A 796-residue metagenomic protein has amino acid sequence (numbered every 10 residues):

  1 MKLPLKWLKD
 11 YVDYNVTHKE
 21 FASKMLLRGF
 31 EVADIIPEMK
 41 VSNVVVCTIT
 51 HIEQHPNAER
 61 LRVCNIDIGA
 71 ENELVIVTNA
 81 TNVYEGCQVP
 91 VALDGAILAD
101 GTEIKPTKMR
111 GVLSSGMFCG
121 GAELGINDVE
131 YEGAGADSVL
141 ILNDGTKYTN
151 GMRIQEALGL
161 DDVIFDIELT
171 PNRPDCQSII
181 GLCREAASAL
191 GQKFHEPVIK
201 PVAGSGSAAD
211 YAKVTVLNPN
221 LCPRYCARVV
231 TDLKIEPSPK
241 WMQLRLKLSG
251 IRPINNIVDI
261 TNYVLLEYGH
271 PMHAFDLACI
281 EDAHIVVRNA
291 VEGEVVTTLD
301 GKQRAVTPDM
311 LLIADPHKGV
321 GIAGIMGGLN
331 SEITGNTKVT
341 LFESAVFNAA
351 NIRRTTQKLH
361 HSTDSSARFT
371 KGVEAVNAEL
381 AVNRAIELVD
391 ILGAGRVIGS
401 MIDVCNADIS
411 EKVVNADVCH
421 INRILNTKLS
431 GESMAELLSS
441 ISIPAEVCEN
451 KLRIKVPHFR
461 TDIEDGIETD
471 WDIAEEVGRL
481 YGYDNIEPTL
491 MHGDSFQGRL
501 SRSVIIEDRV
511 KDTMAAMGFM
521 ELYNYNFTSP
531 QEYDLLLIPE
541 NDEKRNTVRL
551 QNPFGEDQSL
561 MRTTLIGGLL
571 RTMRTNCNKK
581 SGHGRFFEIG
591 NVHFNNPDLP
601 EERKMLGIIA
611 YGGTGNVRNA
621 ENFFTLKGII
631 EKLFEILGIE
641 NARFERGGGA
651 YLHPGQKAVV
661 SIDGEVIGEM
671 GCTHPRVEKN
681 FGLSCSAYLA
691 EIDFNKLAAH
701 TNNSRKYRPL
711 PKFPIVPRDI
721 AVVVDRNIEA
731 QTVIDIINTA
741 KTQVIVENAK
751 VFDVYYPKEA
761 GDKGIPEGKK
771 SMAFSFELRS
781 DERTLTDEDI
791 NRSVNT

Functional and structural regions predicted by a protein language model:
M1-G206, L341, K358, D364 (+4 more regions): Phosphate-backbone binding interfaces of nucleic-acid-interacting proteins
K2, S23, S439-I443, V447 (+2 more regions): A carboxyl-terminal module marker
K2-W7, D161-T170, P223-T231, D364-K371 (+8 more regions): Short, hydrophobic beta-strand segments
L5, Q54, R62, L190 (+1 more regions): Glycine/proline-enriched, intrinsically flexible loops and inter-domain linkers
K40-N43, P201-G204, K455, S495-L500 (+3 more regions): Beta-rich nucleic-acid/ligand-interaction surfaces
T48-I76, N150, L244, N255 (+1 more regions): Conserved mixed alpha/beta core segments that line enzyme active sites in large multi-domain catalysts
R110-L142, Q155-G159, V163, L311-E411 (+4 more regions): Mobile "lid/hinge" segments at catalytic clefts and subdomain interfaces of large enzymes
G181, V414-G582, V746, S775-L785 (+2 more regions): Extended, well-folded interaction surfaces typified by the phenylalanyl-tRNA synthetase beta subunit core
